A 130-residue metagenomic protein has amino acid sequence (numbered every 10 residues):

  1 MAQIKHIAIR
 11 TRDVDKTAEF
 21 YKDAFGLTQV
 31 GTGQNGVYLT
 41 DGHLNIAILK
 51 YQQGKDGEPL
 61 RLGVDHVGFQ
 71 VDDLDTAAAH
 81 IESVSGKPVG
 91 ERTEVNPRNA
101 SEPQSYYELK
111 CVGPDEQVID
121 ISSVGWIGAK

Functional and structural regions predicted by a protein language model:
M1-D15, V64-F69, S122-K130: N-terminal beta-strand motif that seeds the catalytic metal site of vicinal oxygen chelate
K5, G33-N35, D65, Y107: Residue-level marker for the onset of beta-strands and adjacent loop->beta junctions in well-ordered domains
T17-K22, I81, E116: Conserved active-site tyrosine of GNAT-family acetyltransferases
G26-T32, K87-R92: Short secondary-structure junctions
T28-R61, P103-Q104, V112-P114, V118-S123: Conserved short beta-strand elements that form part of the metal-binding/catalytic scaffold of enzyme active sites
Q70-G90: Mid-chain, well-packed structural core segment of small domains
V84-K130: Vicinal oxygen chelate
